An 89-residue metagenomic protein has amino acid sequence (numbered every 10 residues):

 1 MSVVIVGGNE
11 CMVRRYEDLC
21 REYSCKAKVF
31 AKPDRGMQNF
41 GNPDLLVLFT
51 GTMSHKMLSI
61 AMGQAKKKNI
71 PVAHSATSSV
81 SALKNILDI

Functional and structural regions predicted by a protein language model:
M1-Y23: Short, charged N-terminal beta->alpha structural module
V6-G8, K32, T77: Cofactor-binding loop segments of dinucleotide-utilizing enzymes, especially the Rossmann-like FAD- and NAD(P)+-binding
Y23-N39: A short, well-structured beta->alpha microelement
N42-P43: Alpha-helix C-terminal capping/helix-to-coil transition sites in glycosyltransferase folds
G51-T52: Short glycine-/small-residue-rich Rossmann-like dinucleotide-binding loops
K66-I89: Ser/Thr/Gly-rich flexible loops in soluble cytosolic domains mediating phosphotransfer, phosphorylation
